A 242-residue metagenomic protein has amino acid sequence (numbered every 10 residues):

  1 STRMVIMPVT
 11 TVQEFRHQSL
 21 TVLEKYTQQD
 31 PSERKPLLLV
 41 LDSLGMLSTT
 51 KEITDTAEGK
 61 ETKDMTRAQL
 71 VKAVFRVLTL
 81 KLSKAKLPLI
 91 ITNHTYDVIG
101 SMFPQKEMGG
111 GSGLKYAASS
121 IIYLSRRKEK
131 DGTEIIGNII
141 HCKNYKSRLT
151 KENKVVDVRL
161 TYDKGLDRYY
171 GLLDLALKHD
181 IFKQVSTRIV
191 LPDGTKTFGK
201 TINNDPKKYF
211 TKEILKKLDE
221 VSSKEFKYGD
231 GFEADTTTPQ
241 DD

Functional and structural regions predicted by a protein language model:
S1-K63, A73: Conserved inter-motif catalytic segment of the P-loop NTP-binding fold
T2, I90, Q184-V185: A local structural micro-motif
T10-F15, E129-D131, L166-D167, V190: A short acidic, often aromatic-flanked loop/helix-cap motif at beta-alpha or helix-coil junctions that lines enzyme
P31, D131-G132, G194, N204: Intrinsic-disorder/low-complexity loop/linker signature
D64-H179: Phosphate-binding/switch region of NTP-binding enzymes
R168-F198: Long, well-ordered amphipathic alpha-helical subdomains in the mid-to-C-terminal portions of large enzyme subunits
T187-D242: Terminal-proximal interaction/regulatory segments of ATP-powered molecular machines
